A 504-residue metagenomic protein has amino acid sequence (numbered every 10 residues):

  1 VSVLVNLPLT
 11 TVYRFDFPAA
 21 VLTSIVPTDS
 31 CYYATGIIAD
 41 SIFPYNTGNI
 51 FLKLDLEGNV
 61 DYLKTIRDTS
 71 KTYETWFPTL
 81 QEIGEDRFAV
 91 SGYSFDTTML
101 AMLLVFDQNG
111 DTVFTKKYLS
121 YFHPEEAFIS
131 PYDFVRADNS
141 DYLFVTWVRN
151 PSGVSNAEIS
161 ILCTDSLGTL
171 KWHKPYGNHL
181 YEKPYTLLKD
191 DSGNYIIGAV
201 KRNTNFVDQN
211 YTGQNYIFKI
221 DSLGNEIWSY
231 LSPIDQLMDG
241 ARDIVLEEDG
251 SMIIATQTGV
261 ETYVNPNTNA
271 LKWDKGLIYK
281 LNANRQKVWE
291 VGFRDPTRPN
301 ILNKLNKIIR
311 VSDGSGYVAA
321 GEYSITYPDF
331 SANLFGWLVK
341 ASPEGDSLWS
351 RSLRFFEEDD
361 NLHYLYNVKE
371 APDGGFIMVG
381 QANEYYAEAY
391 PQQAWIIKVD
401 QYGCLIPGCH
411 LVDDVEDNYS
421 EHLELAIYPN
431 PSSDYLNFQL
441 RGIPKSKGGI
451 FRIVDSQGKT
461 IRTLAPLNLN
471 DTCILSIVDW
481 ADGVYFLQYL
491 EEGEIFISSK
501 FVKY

Functional and structural regions predicted by a protein language model:
S2-F43, L54-G58, Y62, A371 (+1 more regions): An edge-strand/N-cap motif at the start of beta-rich repeat modules
V5-T10, D400-Y428, R441-P444: Residue-level detector of functionally pivotal "anchor" positions at catalytic/ligand-binding pockets or at interdomain
L9-A20, V60-T75, T112-I129, L170-E182 (+4 more regions): Short loop/turn motifs that cap or connect beta-strands within the blades of beta-propeller-type repeat domains
V26-S30, E82-E85, R136-S140, K189-G193 (+3 more regions): Residue-level detector of Asp-centered blade-edge/turn motifs that repeat once per structural unit in beta-propeller
A39-P44, S94-T98, R149-V154, R202-D208 (+3 more regions): Short glycine/acidic-enriched loop and turn motifs that connect beta-strands
G48-L52, L100-L104, E158-L162, G213-F218 (+3 more regions): A short loop-to-beta-strand structural motif that recurs across blades of beta-propeller domains
D55, S420-Y428, S432-Y504: C-terminal outer-membrane/trafficking sorting elements
L362-D413: Blade-level signature of beta-propeller repeat domains, shared across WD40, Kelch, NHL, RCC1 and BNR/Asp-box propellers
